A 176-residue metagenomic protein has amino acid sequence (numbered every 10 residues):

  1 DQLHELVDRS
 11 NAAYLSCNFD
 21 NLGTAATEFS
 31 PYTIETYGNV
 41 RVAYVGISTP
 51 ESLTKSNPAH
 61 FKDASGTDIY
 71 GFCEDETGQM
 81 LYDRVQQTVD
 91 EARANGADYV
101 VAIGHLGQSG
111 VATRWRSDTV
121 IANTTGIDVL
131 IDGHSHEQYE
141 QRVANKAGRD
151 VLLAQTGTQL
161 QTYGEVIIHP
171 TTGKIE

Functional and structural regions predicted by a protein language model:
D1-E176: Acidic, metal/ion-coordinating pockets
